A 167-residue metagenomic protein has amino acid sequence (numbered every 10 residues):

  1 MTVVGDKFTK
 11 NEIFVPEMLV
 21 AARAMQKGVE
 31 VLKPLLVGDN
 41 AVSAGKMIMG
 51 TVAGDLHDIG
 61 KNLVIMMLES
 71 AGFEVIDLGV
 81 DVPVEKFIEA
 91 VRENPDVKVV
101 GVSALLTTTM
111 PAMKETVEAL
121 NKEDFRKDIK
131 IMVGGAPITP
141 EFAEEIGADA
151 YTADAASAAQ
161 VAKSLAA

Functional and structural regions predicted by a protein language model:
M1-V133, P137-E145, A150-A167: Domain-level signal for soluble alpha/beta catalytic cores
